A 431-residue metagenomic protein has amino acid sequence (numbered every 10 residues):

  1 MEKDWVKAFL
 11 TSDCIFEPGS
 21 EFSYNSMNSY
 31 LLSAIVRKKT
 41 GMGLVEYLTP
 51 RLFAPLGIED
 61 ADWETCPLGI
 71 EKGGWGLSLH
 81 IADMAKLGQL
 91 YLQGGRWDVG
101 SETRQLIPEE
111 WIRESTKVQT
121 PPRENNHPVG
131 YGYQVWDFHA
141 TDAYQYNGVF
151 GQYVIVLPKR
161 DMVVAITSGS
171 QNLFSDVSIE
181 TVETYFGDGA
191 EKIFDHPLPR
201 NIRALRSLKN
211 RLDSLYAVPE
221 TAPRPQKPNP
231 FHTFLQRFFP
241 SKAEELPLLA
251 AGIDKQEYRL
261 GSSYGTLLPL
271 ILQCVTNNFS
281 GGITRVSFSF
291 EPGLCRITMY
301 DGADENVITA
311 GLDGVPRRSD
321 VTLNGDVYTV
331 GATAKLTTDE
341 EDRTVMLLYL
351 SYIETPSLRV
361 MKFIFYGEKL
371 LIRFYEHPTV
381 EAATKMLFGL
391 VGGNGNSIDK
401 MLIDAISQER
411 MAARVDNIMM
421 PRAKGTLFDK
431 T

Functional and structural regions predicted by a protein language model:
M1-L77: Catalytic-site signature segments of enzymes, centered on catalytic residues
V6, L10, S33-R37, T49 (+8 more regions): Non-transmembrane alpha-helical segments in soluble domains of secreted/periplasmic/extracellular proteins
P18-E21, E71-W75, G100, T141-F150 (+1 more regions): Active-site rim elements
N28-I35, G73-W97, Q152-G169: Active-site-proximal alpha-helical segments within enzyme catalytic domains
L48-T49, F53-T116: Active-site-proximal binding-pocket segments
R113-T167: Active-site Gly/Thr loop motif
G148-N229: Structured C-terminal helix/loop/strand segments within mature extracytoplasmic catalytic/sensor domains
I202-T431: Peripheral terminal and inter-domain segments
